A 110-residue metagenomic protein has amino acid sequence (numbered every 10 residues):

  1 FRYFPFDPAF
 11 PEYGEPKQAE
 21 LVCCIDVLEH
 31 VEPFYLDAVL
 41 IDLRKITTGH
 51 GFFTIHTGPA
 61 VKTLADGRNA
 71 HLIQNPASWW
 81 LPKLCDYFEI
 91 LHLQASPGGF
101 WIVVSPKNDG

Functional and structural regions predicted by a protein language model:
F1-Q18, V31-G110: Class I (Rossmann-like) S-adenosyl-L-methionine-dependent methyltransferase catalytic domain, capturing the SAM-binding
C23: A conserved beta-strand element that flanks and buttresses the S-adenosyl-L-methionine
D26-H30: Histidine-centered divalent metal-coordination motifs
